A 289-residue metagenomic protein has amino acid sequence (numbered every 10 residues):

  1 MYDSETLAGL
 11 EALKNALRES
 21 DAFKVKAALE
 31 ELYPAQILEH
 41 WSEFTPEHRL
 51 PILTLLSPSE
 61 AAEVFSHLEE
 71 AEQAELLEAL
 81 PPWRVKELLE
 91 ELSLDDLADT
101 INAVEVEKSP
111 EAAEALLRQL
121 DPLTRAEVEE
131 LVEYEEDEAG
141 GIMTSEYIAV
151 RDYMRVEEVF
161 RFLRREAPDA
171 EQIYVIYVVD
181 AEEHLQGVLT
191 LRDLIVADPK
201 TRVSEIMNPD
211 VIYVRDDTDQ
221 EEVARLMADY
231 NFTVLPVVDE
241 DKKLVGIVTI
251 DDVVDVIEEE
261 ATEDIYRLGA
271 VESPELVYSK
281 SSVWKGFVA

Functional and structural regions predicted by a protein language model:
M1-E272: Hydrophobic packing positions in regular secondary-structure scaffolds
E263-A289: Alpha-helical transmembrane segments and their membrane-interface boundaries that form or gate the permeation pathway
